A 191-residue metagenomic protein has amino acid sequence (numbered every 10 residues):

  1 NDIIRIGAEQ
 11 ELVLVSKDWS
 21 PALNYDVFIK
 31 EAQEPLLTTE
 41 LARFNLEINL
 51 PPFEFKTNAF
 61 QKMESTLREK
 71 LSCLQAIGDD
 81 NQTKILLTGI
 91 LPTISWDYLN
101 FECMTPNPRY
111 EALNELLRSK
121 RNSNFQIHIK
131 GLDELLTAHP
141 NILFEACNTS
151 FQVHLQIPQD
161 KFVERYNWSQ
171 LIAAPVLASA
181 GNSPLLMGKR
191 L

Functional and structural regions predicted by a protein language model:
N1-L191: Phosphate/nucleotide-binding catalytic core
